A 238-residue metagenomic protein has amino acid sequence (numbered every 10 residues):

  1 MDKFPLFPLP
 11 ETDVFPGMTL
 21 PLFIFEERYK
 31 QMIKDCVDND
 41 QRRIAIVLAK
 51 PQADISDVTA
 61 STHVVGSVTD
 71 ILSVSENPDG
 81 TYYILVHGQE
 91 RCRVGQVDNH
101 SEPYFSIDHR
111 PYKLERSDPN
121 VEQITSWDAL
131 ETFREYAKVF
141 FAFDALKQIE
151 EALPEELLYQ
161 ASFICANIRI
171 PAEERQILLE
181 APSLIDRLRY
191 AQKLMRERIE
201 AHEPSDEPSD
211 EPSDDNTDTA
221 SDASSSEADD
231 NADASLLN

Functional and structural regions predicted by a protein language model:
M1-N238: N-terminal low-complexity, acidic/polar interaction/targeting segments
